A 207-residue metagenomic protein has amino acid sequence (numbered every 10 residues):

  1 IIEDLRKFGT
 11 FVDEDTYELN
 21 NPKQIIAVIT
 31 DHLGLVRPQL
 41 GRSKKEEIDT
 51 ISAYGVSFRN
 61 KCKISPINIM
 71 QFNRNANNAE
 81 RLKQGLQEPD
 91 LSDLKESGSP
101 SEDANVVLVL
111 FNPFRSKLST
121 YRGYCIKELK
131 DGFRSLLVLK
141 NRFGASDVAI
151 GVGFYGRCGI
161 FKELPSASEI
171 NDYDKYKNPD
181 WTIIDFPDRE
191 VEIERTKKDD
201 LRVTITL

Functional and structural regions predicted by a protein language model:
I1-I25, N60-C62, N75-L207: C-terminal regions of RecA-like/P-loop NTPase motor modules
E14, E18-V56: Helical hairpin unit composed of two closely spaced alpha helices linked by a short loop
I29-T30, I64-Q71: Structural recognition of the conserved hydrophobic beta-strand(s) that form the central parallel beta-sheet of P-loop
L35, Q71-A76: Signature of the SF2 helicase/ATPase Hel1-core->accessory helical subdomain module
